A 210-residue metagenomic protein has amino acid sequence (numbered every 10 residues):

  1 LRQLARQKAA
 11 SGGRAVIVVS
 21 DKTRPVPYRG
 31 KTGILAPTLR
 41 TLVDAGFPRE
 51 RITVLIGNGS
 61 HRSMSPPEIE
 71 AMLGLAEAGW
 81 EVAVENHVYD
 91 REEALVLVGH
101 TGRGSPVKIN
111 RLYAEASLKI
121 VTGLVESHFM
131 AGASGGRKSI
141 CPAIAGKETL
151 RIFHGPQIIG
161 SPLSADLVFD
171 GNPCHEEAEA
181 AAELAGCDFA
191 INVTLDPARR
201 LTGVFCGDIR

Functional and structural regions predicted by a protein language model:
L1, S20-V26, L201-R210: Acidic/glycine-enriched edge-of-secondary-structure segments
L1-A9, K108-E115: Short amphipathic alpha-helices and their capping/turn segments at secondary-structure boundaries
L4-R62: N-terminal active-site beta-alpha-beta segment that forms phosphate/nucleotide-binding and substrate-recognition loops
T23-P25, P66-A71, R103-S105, I209: Short, charged low-complexity intrinsically disordered segments located at boundaries of structured domains
P27-G30, M64-E68, A131-G132: A short acidic (Asp/Glu
G33-R40, E68-E77, G135-K147: A glycine- and small-aliphatic-rich helix-loop capping segment at beta-alpha/alpha-beta transitions that lines
T41, A45, I52-V98: Long, charge-dense
A78-R210: Conserved, well-structured core segments that form the ligand-binding/active-site neighborhood of functional domains
